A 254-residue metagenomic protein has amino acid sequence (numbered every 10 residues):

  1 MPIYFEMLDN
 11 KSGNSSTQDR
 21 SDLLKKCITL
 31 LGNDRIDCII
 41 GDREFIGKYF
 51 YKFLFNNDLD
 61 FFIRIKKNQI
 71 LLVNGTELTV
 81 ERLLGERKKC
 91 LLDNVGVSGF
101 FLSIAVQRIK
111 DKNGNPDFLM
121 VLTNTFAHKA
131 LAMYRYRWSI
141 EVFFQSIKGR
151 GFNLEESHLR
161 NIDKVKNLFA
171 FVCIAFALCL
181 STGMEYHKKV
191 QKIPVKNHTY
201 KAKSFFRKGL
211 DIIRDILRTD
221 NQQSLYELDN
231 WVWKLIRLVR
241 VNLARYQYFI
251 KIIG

Functional and structural regions predicted by a protein language model:
M1-G254: Single, function-defining residue in the core of a domain
